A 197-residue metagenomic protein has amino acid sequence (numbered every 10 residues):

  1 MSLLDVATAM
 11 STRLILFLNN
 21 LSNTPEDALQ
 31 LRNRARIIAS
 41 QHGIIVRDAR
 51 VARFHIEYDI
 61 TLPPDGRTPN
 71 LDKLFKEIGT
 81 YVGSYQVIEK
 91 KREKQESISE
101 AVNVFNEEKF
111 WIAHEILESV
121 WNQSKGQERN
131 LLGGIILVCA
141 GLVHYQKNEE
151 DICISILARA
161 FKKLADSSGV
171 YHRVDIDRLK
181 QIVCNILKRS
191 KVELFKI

Functional and structural regions predicted by a protein language model:
S2-E107, W111, S167-I197: N-terminal alpha-helical interaction modules that lie
F105, F110, L117-E118, L157-A158 (+1 more regions): Inward-facing hydrophobic residues that define packing positions of alpha-helical scaffold repeats
E115-L137, K162-Y171: Short, charge-rich amphipathic alpha-helical segments embedded in non-transmembrane helical bundles/solenoids
Q127-L132, Q146-I156: Short conserved catalytic/interaction loops centered on acidic-Pro-aromatic/His motifs
E150-S168: TPR/TPR-like (Sel1-like) alpha-helical repeat modules
